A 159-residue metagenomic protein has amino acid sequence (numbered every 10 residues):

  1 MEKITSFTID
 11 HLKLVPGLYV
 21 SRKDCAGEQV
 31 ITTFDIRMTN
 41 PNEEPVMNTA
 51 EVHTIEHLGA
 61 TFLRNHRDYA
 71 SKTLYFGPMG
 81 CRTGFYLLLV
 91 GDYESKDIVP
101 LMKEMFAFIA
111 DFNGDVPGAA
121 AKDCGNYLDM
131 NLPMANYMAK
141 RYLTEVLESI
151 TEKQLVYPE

Functional and structural regions predicted by a protein language model:
M1-N42, V156-E159: Non-catalytic terminal extensions that flank enzyme cores
L18-V20, T73-P78: Generic structural motif
E28, D68, G77-M79: A generic structural signal for short, solvent-exposed coil/turn residues that cap or connect secondary-structure
I31-N65, Y75-F76: Active/ligand-binding-proximal structured segments within catalytic/core domains that scaffold catalytic residues
H57-D68, K103-A107, D111: Short, intrinsically disordered, mixed-charge
L63-T73, E94-D97: Short, solvent-exposed secondary-structure capping/transition elements
F76-E148: Active-site-adjacent, His/Asp/Glu-enriched structural segments that form or flank metal-binding and acid/base networks
T144-E159: Histidine-acidic residue clusters that define the catalytic metal-binding segment of zinc metallopeptidase domains
